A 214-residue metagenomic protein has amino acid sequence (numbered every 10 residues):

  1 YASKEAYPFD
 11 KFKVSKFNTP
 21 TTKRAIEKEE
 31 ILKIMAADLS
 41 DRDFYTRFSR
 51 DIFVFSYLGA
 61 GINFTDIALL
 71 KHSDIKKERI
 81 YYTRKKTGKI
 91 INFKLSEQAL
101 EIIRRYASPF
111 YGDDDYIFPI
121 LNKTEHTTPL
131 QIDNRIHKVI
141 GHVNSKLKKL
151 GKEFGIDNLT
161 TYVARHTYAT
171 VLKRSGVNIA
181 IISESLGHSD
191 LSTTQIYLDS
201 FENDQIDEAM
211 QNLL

Functional and structural regions predicted by a protein language model:
S3-F64: Basic, Lys/Arg- and aromatic-enriched nucleic-acid-binding interface segment
D10-K11, L69-R105: Conserved tyrosine-mediated DNA breakage-rejoining catalytic core shared by Y-recombinases
I31-L32, S96-I156: Active-site/catalytic core of tyrosine-dependent DNA strand-transfer enzymes
A36-F44, R135, N144-E184: Short, basic (Lys/Arg/His-rich) helix/loop patches that form interaction surfaces in the mid-to-C-terminal regions
F55-S56, L70, V171-L172, S185: Short alpha-helical segment immediately N-terminal to, or the first helix within, an HTH/HTH-like DNA-binding domain
S73-R79, I156-N158, V177-I196: Short, polar N-cap/turn motifs at the start of nucleic acid-interacting alpha helices
R84-G88, K123-T124, L186-Q211: Catalytic-site neighborhood detector that most strongly recognizes the C-terminal catalytic loop/helix of tyrosine
K94-E97, E101, R105-A107, D199-L214: DNA/chromatin major-groove-contacting recognition/catalytic segments
